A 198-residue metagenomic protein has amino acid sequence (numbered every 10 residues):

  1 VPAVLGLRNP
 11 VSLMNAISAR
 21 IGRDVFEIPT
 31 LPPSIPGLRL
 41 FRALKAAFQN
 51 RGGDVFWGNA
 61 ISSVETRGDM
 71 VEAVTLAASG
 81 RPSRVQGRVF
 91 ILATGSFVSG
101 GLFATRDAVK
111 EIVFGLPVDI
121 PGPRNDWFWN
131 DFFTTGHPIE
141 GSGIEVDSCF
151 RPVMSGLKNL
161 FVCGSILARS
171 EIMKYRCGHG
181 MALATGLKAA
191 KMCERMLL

Functional and structural regions predicted by a protein language model:
V1-L198: Residues forming the flavin
